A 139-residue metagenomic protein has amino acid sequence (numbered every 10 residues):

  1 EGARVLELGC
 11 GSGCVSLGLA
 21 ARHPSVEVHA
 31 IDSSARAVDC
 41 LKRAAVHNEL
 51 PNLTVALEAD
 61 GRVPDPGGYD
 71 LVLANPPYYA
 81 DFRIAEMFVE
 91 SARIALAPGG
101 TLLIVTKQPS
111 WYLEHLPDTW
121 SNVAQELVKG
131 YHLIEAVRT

Functional and structural regions predicted by a protein language model:
E1-A74: Conserved SAM/SAH cofactor-binding pocket of Class I
L19, A92, L116: Class I S-adenosylmethionine-dependent transferase superfamily signal
D32-R36, I84, K107-Q108: Short beta->alpha hinge that forms the Motif I/post-I loop of the SAM-binding pocket
L71-R83: A short SAM/SAH-binding and catalytic strip from SAM-dependent methyltransferases
E86-P98: A short glycine-rich, Lys/Arg-flanked "PGG" loop and its adjoining helix->strand segment in the class I
G99-T106: Conserved beta-strand signature within the Rossmann-like core of class I S-adenosyl-L-methionine
K107-W120: Conserved class I S-adenosyl-L-methionine
L127-T139: Core SAM-dependent methyltransferase catalytic element
